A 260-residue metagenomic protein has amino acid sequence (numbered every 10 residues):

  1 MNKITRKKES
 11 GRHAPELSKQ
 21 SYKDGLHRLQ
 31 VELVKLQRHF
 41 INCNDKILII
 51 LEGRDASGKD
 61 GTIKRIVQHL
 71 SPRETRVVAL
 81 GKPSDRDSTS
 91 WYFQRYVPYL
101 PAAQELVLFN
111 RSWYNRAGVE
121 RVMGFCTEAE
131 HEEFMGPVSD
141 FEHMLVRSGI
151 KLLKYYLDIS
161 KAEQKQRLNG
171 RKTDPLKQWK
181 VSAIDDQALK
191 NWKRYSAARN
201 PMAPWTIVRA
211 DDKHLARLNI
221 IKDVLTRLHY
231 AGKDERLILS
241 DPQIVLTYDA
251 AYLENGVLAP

Functional and structural regions predicted by a protein language model:
M1-R28: Charged, amphipathic alpha-helical linker segments immediately N-terminal to NTP-binding catalytic cores
S18, G25, R73-M135: Conserved nucleotide-sensing/catalytic segment adjacent to the nucleotide-binding pocket in NTP-handling enzymes
V31-I41: Pre-Walker A adenine-sensing motif
L48-E52, I150-S160, S182-Q187, P201-A216: Phosphate-binding beta-loop-alpha motif at adenosine-nucleotide cofactor sites
I49-V67: Glycine-rich phosphate-binding P-loop
A56, P83-R86, S112-N115, D158-K165 (+2 more regions): Conserved nucleotide-binding/hydrolysis micro-motifs of P-loop NTPases
V119-M135, L145-S196, L237-S240, I244: A glycine- and Lys/Arg-enriched "phosphate-lid" helix/loop adjacent to the NTP-binding pocket of small-molecule kinases
A197-P260: NTP-dependent small-molecule kinase module
